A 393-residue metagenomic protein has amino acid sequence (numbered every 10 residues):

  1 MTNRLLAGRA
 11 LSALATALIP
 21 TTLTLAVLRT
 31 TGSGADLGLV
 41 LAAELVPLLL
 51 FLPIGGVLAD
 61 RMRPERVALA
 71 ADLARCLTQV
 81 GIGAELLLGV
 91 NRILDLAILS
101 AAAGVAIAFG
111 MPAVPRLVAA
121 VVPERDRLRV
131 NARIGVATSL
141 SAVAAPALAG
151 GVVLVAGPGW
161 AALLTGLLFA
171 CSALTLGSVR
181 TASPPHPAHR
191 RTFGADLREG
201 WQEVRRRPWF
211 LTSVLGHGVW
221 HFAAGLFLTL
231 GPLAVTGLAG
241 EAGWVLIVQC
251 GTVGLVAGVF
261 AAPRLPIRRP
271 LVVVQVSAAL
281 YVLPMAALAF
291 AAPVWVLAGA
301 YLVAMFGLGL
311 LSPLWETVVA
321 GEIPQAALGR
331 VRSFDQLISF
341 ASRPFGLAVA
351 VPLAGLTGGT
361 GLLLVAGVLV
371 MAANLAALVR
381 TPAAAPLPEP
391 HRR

Functional and structural regions predicted by a protein language model:
M1-R393: Alpha-helical transmembrane-bundle signature of multi-pass membrane transport and export proteins
